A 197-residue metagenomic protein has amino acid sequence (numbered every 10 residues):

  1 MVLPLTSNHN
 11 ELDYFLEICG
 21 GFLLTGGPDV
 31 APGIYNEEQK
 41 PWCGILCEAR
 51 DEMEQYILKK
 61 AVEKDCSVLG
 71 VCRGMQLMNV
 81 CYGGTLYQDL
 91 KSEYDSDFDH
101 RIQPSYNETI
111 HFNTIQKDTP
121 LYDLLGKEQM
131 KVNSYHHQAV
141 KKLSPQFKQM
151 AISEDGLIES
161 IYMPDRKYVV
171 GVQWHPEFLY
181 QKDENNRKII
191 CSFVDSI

Functional and structural regions predicted by a protein language model:
M1-L24, A49-K64, K91-I197: Amide-donor transfer/coupling interface in amidating biosynthetic enzymes
M1-V2, V68, L86: Hydrophobic beta-strand scaffold residues
G27-V30: Short glycine-rich anion-binding loops that position phosphate/pyrophosphate groups of nucleotides and phosphorylated
P32-Y35, V80-C81, I161: Short glycine-/acidic-enriched loop or helix-start segments at secondary-structure transitions that form or flank
N36-M53: Glycine/small-residue-rich loop that forms an oxyanion/phosphate-binding "nest" at active or ligand-binding sites
C72: Conserved G/P- and acidic residue-centered "switch" motifs that form tight phosphate/ATP-binding loops in soluble
M75-L77: Hydrophobic, aromatic-enriched interface-forming segments
